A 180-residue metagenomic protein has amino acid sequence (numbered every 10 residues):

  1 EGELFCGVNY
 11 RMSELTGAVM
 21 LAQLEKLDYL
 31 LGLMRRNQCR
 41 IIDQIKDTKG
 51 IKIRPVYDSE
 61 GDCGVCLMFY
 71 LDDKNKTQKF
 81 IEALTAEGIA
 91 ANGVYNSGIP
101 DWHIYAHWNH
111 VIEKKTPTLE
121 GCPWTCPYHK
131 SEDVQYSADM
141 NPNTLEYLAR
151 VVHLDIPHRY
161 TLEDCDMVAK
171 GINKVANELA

Functional and structural regions predicted by a protein language model:
E1-A180: PLP-dependent aminotransferase class I/II
